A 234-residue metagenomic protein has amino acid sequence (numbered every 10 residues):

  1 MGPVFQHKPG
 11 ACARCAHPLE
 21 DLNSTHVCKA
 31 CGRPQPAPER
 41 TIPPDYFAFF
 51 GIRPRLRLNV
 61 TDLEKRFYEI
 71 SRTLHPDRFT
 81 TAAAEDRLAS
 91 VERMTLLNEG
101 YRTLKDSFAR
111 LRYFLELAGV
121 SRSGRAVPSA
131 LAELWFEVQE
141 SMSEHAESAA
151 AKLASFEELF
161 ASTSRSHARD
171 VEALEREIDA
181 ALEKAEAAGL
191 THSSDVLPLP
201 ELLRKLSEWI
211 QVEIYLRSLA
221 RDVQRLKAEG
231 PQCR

Functional and structural regions predicted by a protein language model:
M1-R234: C-terminal accessory/regulatory regions appended to core domains
